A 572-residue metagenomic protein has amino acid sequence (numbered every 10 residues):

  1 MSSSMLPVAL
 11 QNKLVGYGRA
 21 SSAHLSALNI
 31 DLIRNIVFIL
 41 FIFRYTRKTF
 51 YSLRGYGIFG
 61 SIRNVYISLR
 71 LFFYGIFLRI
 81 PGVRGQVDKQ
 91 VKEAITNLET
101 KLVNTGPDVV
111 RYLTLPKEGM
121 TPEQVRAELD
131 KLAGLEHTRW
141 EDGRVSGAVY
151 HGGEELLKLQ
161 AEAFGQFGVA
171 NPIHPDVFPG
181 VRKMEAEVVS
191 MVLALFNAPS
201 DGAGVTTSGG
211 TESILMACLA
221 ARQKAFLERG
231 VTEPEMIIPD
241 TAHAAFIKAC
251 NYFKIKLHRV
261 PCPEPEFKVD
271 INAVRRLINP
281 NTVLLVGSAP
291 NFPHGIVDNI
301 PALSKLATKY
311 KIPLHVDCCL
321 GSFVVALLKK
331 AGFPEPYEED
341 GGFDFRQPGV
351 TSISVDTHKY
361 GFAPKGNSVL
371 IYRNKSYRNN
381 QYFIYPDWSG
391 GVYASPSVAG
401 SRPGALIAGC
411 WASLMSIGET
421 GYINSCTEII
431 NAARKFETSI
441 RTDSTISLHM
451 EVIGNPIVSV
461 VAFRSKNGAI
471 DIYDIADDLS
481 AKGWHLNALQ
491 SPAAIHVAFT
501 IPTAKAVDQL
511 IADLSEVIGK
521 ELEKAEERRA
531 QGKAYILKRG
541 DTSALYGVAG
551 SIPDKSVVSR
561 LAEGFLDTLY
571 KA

Functional and structural regions predicted by a protein language model:
S2-R182, A186-S190, I423, K435-E437 (+3 more regions): Non-catalytic terminal extensions of PLP-dependent enzymes
V177-V181, G204-T211, I238-P239, G454 (+1 more regions): Active-site nucleophile and cofactor-binding loops and adjacent substrate-binding regions of central metabolic enzymes
E185-S190, G202-V231, A245-A249: Conserved beta-loop-alpha segment that forms the PLP phosphate-binding cup at the N-terminus of a helix
F226-V283: PLP-dependent aminotransferase-like
L257, L314-H315, L486: Hydrophobic beta-strand scaffold residues
V269-V316: Active-site phosphate-binding strand-loop segment of PLP-dependent enzymes
L327-S459, F463-G468: Active-site C-terminal subdomain of aminotransferase-like
